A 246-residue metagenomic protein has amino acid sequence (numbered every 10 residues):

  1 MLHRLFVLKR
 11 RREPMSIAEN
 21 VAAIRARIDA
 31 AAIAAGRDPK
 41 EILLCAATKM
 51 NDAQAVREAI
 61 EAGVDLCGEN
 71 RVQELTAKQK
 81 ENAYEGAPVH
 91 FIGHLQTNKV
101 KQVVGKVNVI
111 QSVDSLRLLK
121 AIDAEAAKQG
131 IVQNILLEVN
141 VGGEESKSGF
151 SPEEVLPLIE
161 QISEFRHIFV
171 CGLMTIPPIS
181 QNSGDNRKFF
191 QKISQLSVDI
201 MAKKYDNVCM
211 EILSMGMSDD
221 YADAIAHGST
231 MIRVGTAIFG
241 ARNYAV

Functional and structural regions predicted by a protein language model:
H3-P14: Short, Lys/Arg-enriched N-terminal segments with co-localized hydrophobic residues within the first ~10-30 amino acids
E13-D219, I225-H227, F239: Conserved alpha/beta-domain cores
S229-V246: Gly/Pro- and small hydrophobic-enriched strand-loop and loop-to-helix capping segments that sit at the rims
